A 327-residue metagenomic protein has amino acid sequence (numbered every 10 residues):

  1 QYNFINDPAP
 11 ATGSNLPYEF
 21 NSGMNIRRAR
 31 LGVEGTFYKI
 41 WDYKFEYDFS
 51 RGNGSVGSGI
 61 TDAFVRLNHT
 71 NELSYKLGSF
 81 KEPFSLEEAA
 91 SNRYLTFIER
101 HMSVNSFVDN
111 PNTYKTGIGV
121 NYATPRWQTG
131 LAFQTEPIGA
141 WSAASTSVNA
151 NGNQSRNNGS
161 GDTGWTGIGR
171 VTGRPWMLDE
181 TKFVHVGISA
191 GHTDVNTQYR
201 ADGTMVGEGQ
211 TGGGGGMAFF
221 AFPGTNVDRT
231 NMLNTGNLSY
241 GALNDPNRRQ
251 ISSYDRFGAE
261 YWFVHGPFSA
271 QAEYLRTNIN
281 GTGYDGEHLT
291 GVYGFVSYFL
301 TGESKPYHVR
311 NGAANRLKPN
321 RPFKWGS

Functional and structural regions predicted by a protein language model:
Q1-V195, H288-S327: Outer membrane beta-barrel
P17-Y18, R66-L67, V186, A190 (+1 more regions): Outer-membrane beta-barrel pore domains
